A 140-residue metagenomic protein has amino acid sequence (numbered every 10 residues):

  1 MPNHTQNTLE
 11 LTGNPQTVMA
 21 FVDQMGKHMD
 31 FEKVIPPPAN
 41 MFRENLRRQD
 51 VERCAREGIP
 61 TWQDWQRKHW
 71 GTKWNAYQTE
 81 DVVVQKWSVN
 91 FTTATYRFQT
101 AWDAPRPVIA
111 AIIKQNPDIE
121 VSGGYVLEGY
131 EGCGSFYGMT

Functional and structural regions predicted by a protein language model:
M1-T140: Long, contiguous binding/interaction regions
